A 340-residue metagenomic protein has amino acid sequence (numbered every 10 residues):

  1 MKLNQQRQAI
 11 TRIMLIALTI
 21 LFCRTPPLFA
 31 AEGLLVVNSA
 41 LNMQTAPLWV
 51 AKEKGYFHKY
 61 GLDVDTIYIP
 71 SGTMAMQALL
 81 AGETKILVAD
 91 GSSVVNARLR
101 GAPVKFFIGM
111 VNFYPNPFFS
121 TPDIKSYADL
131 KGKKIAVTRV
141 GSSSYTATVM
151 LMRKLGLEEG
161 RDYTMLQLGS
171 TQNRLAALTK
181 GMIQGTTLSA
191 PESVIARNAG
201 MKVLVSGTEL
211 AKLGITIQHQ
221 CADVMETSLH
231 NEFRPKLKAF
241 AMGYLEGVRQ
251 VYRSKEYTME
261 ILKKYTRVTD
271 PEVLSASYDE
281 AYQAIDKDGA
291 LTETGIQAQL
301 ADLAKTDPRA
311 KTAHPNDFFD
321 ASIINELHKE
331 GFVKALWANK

Functional and structural regions predicted by a protein language model:
M1-I10: N-terminal secretory signal peptides that target proteins for export/translocation
R24-A30: Sec/Tat signal peptide C-region and signal peptidase I cleavage site
A30-G169, R174-K180, Q184-A190, V194 (+1 more regions): Short, glycine-/small- and polar/acidic-enriched structural segments that line small-molecule recognition paths
A46, N112-F118, M201-K202, H219-D223 (+2 more regions): Small-molecule pocket liners
K59, E209-T216, Q283-T292: Short, solvent-exposed loop/beta-turn-alpha elements that line the ligand-binding surface or hinge of extracytoplasmic
S92, Q172-T266: Pocket-lining segment of extracytoplasmic ligand-binding domains
N231-K311: Secondary-structure end/capping motifs
A301-K340: Conserved C-terminal helix/tail region of periplasmic/extracytoplasmic solute-binding proteins
